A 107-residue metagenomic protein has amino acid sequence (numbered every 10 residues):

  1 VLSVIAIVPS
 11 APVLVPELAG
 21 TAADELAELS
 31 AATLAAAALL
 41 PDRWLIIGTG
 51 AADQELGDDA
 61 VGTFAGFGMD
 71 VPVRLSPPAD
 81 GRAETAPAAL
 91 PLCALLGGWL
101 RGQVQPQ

Functional and structural regions predicted by a protein language model:
V1-A89, C93-A94, G98: A short aromatic-anchored loop/beta-hairpin motif
L95-Q107: Glycine-rich phosphate- or other oxyanion-binding loops that anchor nucleotides, phosphorylated ligands
